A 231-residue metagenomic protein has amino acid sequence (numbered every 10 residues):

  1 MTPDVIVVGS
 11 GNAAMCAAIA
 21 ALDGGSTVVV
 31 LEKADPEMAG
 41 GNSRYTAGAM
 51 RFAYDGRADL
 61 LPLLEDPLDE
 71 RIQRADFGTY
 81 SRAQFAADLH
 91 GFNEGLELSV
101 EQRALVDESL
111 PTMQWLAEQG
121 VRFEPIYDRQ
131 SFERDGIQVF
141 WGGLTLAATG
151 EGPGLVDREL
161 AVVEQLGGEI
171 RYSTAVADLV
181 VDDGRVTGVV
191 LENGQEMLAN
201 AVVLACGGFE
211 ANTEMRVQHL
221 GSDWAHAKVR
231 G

Functional and structural regions predicted by a protein language model:
M1-P3, E192-A201: Core beta-strand elements of the Rossmann-like FAD/NAD(P) dinucleotide-binding domain in flavoenzyme oxidoreductases
V5-V30: N-terminal Rossmann-like FAD-binding beta1-loop-alpha1 element of flavoenzymes
S10, Y54, C206-G207: Glycine-rich, N-terminal phosphate-binding loop of Rossmann-like dinucleotide-binding domains
D23-T46: Glycine-rich FAD pyrophosphate-binding loop
A39, E94-N193, N212-R216: Conserved redox-cofactor binding core of oxidoreductases
R44-Y80: N-terminal glycine-rich dinucleotide-binding loop that anchors FAD/FMN and/or NAD(P) in oxidoreductases
R71-D76, D88-A104: Second-shell loop/turn segments in exported
M197-G231: Glycine-rich loop(s) and the adjacent beta-strand/alpha-helix scaffold that form part
